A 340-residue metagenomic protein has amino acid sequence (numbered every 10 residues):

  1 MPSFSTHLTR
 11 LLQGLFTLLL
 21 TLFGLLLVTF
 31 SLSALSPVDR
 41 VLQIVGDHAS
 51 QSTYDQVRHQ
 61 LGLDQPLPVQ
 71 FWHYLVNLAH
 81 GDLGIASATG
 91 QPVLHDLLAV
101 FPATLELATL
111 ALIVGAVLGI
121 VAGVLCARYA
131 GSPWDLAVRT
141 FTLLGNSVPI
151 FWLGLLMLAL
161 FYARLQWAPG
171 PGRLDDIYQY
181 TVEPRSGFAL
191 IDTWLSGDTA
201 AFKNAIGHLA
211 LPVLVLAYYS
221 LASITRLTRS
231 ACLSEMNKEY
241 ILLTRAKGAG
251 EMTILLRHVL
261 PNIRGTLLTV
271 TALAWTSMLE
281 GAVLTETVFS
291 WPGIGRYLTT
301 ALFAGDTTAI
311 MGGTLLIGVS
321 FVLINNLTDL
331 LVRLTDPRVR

Functional and structural regions predicted by a protein language model:
M1-H7, L42, D64-I120: An internal, D/E-rich "acidic patch" concept
P2-L32: Charged, compositionally biased N-terminal leader segments and the immediate start of the first structured element
S5-T17, A122-M157, G265: Cytoplasmic-entry segments and transmembrane alpha-helices of multi-pass inner-membrane transporters
H7, L11, L15, T53 (+12 more regions): Hydrophobic alpha-helical segments of integral membrane proteins, encompassing both true transmembrane helices
H7-T9, F101-W134, V182-R340: Alpha-helical transmembrane segments of integral membrane proteins, especially multi-pass inner/plasma-membrane
L22-W72, F161-A201: Hydrophobic alpha-helical transmembrane segments of membrane transport/permease proteins and related membrane-embedded
L25, T29-S33, G154, L158-Q166 (+4 more regions): Juxtamembrane/transmembrane-helix interface segments of polytopic membrane transporters
S36, G145-V148, L279: Transmembrane helix irregularities
